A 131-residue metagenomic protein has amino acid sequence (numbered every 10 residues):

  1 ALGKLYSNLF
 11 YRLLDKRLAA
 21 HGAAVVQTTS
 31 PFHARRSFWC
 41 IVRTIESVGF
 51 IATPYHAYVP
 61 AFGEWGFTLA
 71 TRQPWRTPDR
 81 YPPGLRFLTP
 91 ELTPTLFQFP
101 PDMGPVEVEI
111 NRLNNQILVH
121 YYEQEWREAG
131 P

Functional and structural regions predicted by a protein language model:
L2-G3: Acidic/histidine-rich helix-loop elements that form or flank divalent-metal/phosphate-binding sites at the catalytic
Y6-A20: A short glycine-rich, Lys/Arg-flanked "PGG" loop and its adjoining helix->strand segment in the class I
N8, F32-R35: Loop/helix-junction capping segments adjacent to catalytic residues or to phosphate/diphosphate-binding pockets
Y11, R36-A57: Conserved Class I S-adenosyl-L-methionine
K16-A19, R35-W39: Glycine-rich cofactor phosphate-binding loops and adjacent beta1-alpha1 units of small-molecule cofactor enzyme domains
H21-T28: Conserved beta-strand signature within the Rossmann-like core of class I S-adenosyl-L-methionine
T29-H33, P60: Short "lid" loop at the C-terminus of a central beta-strand within the Rossmann-like core of SAM-dependent
I51-P131: Soluble small-group transferase modules, centered on the S-adenosyl donor enzyme superfamily
